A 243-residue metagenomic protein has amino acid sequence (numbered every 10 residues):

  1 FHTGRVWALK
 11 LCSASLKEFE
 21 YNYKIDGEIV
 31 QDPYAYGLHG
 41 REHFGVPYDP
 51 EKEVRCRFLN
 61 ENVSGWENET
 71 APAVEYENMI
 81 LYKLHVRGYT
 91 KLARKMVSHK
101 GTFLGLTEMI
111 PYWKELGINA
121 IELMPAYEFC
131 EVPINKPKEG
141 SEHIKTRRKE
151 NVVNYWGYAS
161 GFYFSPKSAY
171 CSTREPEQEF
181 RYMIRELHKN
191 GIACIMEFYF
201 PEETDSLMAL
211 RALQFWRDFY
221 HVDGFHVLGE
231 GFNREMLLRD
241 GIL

Functional and structural regions predicted by a protein language model:
H2-H85, T90-V97, G101: The feature marks proteins involved in alpha-glucan
Y23, L84, W113, L123 (+3 more regions): Conserved, mostly hydrophobic/aromatic
I80-Y82, I121-L123, C194-M196, F225-V227: Hydrophobic faces of well-ordered beta-strands that scaffold small-molecule active sites in alpha/beta enzyme cores
K95-T102, P133-K189, F200-F219: Aromatic- and acidic-residue-enriched carbohydrate-binding clefts of CAZyme catalytic domains
E108-Y127, F219: Catalytic domains of carbohydrate-active enzymes, especially glycoside hydrolases
P111-K114, R181-N190, L237-I242: Surface-exposed amphipathic alpha-helices with a cationic face
A126-E128, Y199-P201, E230-F232: Active-site beta-loop-alpha junctions enriched in small/polar residues
G140, Y158, A212-Q214, D218-L243: Active-site-proximal helices and loops of the catalytic beta/alpha 8
